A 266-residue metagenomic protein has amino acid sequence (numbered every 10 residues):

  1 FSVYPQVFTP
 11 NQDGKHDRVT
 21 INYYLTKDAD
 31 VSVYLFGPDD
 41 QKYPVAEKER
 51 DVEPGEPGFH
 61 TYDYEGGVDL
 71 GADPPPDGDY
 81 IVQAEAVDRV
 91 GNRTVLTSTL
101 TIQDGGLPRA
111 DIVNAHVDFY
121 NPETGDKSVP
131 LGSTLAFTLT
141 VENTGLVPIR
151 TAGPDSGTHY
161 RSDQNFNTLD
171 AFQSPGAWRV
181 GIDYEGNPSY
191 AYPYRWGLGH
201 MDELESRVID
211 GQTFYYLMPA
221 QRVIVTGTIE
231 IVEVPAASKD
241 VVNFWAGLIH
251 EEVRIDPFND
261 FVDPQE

Functional and structural regions predicted by a protein language model:
F1-E123, L139, V208-D210, P219: Short loop/turn motifs at secondary-structure boundaries
Q6-K27, V129-T168, Q173-S174: Contiguous beta-strand segments within globular domains
D30, T94, L146-T151, A171-A177 (+2 more regions): Short acidic/proline- and small/hydrophobic-mixed sequence motifs that coincide with surface turns and coil-to-beta
S32-F36, G181, G247: Beta-strand signatures of extracellular beta-sandwich domains
G67-P74, I229-K239: Short, surface-exposed loop/turn segments at beta-strand-coil junctions that are enriched for proline with nearby
V90-T97, I149-A152, E252-D263: Beta-sandwich strand segments
A177-R179, E185-P235: Intrinsically disordered, low-complexity Pro/Gly/Ser/Thr-rich segments with frequent PxxP/GP/PP motifs and embedded
E233-Q265: Terminal connector regions
